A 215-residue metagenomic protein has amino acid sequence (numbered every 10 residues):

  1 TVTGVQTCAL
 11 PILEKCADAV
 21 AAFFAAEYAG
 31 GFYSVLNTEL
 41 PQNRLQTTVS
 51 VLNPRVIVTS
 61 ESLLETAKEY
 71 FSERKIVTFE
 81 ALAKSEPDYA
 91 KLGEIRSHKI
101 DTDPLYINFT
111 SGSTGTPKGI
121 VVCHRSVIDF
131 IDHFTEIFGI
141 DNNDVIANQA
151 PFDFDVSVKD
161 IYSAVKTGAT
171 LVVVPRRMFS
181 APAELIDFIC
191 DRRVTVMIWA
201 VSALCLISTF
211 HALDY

Functional and structural regions predicted by a protein language model:
V5-I128, F138-G139, G168: Carrier-protein-dependent adenylate-forming modules in NRPS/ANL systems
L13-E14, N108-S111, D144, A150 (+1 more regions): Active-site beta-alpha turn of Rossmann-fold NAD(P)-dependent dehydrogenases/reductases
E14, T59-E65, A150-D153, R177-M178 (+1 more regions): Adenylate-forming
D18, F24-A25, D160-S163, C205 (+1 more regions): Acidic donor-binding helix in nucleotide-sugar-dependent glycosyltransferases
N53-R55, S72-A83, V127, I146 (+4 more regions): Conserved helix-loop-beta element of the AMP-binding
S111-T114, T135, D153, L204: Active-site segment of SDR-like NAD(P)-dependent oxidoreductases
K118-A147, D155-V196: Conserved AMP-binding/adenylation subdomain of ANL enzymes
